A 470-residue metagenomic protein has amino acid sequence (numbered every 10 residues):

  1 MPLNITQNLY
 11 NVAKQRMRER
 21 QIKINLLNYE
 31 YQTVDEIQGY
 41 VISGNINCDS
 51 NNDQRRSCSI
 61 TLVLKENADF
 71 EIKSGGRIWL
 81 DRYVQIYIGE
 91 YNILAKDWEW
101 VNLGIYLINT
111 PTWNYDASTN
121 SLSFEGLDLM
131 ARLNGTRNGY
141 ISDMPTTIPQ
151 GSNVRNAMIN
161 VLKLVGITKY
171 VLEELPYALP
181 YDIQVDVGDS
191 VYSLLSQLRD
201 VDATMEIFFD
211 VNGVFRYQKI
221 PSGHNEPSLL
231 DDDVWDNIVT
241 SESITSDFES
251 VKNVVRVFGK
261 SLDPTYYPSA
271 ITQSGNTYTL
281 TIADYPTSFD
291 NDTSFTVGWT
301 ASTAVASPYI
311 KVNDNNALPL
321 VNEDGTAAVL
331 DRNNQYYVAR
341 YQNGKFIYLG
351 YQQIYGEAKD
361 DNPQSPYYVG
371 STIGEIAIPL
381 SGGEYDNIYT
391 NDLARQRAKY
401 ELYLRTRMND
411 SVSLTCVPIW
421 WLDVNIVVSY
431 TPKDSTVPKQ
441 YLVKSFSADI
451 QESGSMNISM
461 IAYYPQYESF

Functional and structural regions predicted by a protein language model:
M1-Q32, S196, D200, M205 (+4 more regions): Acidic, small/polar-enriched beta strand-loop surface segments
M1-S142, Q184, L195-T204, F208-V211 (+1 more regions): Assembly/oligomerization scaffold segments
N45-N47, L133-I159, L172-Q197: Short acidic/polar beta-strand-loop edge motifs in secreted extracellular and Gram-negative envelope-associated
S59-S74, L280-T281, V321-A327, D410-V417: Short alpha-helix capping/helix-loop boundary micro-motifs
G75-L94, D290-T296, W420-T431: Short coil-to-beta transition motif at edge beta-strands of beta-rich domains
K96-Y106, R332-N334, P432-L442: Short coil-to-beta-strand transition motifs
T265-N315, I347: Exposed extracellular interaction/assembly regions and N-terminal maturation sites
T303-G350: Acidic, glycine/polar-enriched metal-coordinating patches/loops that mediate binding to polyanionic ligands
